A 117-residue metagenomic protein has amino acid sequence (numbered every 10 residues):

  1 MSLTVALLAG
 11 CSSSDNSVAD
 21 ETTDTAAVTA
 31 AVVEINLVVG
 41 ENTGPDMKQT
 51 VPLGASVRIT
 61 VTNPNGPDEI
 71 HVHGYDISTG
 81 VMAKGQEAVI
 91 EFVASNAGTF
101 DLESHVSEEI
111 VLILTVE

Functional and structural regions predicted by a protein language model:
M1-L7: Bacterial N-terminal signal peptides
A6, S13-N16, T29-N36, A83-E117: Extracellular/periplasmic metallocenter environments
A27-A55: N-terminal edge beta-strand
M47-Q49, I77-V81: Beta-strand-rich interaction surfaces with strong enrichment in secreted/lumenal proteins
S56-T62: Short edge beta-strand/loop segments characteristic of extracellular beta-sandwich folds
N63-P67: Short proline/glycine-enriched turn/loop motifs at strand-loop junctions of beta-rich domains
D68-G74: Change to "...patches in solvent-exposed regions of secreted, membrane-anchored, or virion-exposed structural
